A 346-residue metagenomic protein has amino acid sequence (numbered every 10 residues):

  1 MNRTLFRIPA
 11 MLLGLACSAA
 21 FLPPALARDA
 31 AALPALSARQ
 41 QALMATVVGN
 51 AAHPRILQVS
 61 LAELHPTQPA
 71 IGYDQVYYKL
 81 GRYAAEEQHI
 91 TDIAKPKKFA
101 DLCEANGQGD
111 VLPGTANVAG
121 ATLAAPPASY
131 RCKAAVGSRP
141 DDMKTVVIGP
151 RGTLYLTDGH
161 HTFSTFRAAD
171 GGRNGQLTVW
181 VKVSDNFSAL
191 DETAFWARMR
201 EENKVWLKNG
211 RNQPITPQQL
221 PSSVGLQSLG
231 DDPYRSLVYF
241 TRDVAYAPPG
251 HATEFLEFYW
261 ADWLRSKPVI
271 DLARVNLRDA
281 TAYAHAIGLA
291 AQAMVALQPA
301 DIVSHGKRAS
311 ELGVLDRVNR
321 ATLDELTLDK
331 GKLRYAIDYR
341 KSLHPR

Functional and structural regions predicted by a protein language model:
M1-R7: Positively charged n-region of N-terminal signal peptides that target proteins for export
L5, L26, Q68: Solvent-exposed, flexible loop/coil residues
P9-A20: Bacterial N-terminal signal peptides
A25-A27, A32: Boundary at the C-terminal end of the N-terminal hydrophobic targeting segment
L33-A128, A134-G137, D141-T153, H161 (+1 more regions): Surface-exposed, charge/polar-rich loops and edge strands
L156: Active-site-adjacent beta-strand anchor residues
